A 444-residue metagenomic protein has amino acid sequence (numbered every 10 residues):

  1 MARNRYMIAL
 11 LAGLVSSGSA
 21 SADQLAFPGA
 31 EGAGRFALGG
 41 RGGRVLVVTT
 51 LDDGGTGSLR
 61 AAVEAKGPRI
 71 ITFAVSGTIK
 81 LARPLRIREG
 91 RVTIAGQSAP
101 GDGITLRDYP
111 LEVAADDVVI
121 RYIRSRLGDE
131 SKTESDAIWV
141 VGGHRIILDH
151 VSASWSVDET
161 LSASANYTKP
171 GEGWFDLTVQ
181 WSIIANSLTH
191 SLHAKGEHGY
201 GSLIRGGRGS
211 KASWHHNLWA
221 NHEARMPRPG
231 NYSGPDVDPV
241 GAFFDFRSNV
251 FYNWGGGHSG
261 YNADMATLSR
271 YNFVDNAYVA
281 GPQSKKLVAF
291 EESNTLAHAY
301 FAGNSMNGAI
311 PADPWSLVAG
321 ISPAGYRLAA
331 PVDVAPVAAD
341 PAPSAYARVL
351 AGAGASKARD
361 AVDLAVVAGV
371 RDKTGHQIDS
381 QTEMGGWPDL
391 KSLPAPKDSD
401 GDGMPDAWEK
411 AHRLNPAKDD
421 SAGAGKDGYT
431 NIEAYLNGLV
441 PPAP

Functional and structural regions predicted by a protein language model:
M1-I8: Bacterial N-terminal signal peptides that target proteins for export
I8-S17: Bacterial N-terminal signal peptides
A20-Q24: Boundary at the C-terminal end of the N-terminal hydrophobic targeting segment
F27-I71: Acidic Gly/Asp/Thr-rich repetitive segments characteristic of extracellular carbohydrate-active and adhesion proteins
R60-G67, T78-A95, G103-R121, L127-H144: Extracellular beta-strand-rich solenoid/capping regions of secreted or surface-exposed proteins that bind or remodel
R91, G96, D116-L127, G142-D158 (+6 more regions): Right-handed parallel beta-helix
R228-S233, P239-T382: Extracellular beta-rich repeat passengers
Q381-P444: Extracellular calcium-associated, cysteine-rich motifs in secreted modular proteins
